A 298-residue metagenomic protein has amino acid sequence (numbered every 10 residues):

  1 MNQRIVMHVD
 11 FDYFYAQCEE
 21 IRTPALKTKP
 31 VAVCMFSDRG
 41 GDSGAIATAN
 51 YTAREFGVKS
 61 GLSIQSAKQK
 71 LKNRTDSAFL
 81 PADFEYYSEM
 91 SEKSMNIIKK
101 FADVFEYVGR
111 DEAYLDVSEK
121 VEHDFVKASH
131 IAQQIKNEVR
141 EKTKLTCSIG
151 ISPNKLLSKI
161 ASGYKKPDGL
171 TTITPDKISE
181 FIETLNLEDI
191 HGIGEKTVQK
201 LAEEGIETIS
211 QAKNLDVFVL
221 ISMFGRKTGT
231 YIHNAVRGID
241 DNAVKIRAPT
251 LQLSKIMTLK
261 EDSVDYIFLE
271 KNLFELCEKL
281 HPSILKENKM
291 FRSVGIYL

Functional and structural regions predicted by a protein language model:
M1-R110, Y114: Residues that scaffold, gate, or flank divalent-cation-dependent active/transport sites
H8, D189, A202-L298: DNA-contacting surface of Y-family translesion DNA polymerases
C18-E20, G44-A47, L157-K165, A243-A248: Short acidic, glycine/serine/threonine-rich loops at helix termini
K93, I97-F101, Q134-T143, K200 (+4 more regions): Generic non-transmembrane alpha-helical segments
V108-E112, S152-K155, K289-S293: Short Gly/Ser/Thr- and Asp/Glu-enriched loop/turn motifs at secondary-structure junctions
L115-K136, G205: Catalytic palm subdomain of template-directed nucleic-acid polymerases, centered on the conserved carboxylate motif
K127-N186: Long, highly charged, low-complexity intrinsically disordered interaction regions that mediate electrostatic DNA/RNA
